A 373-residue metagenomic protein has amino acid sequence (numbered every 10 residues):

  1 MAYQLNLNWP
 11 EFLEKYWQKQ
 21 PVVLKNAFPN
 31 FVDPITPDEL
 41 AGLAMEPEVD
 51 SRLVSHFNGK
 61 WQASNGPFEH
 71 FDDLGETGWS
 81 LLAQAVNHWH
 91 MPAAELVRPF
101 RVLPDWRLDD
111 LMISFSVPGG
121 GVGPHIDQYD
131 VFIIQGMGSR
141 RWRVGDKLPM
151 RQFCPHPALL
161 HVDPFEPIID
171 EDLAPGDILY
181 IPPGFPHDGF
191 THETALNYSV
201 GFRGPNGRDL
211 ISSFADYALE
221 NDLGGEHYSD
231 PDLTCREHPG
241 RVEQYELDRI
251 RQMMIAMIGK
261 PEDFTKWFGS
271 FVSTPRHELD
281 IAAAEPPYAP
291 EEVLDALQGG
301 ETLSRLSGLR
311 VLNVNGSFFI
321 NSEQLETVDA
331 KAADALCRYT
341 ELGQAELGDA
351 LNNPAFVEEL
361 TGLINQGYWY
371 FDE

Functional and structural regions predicted by a protein language model:
M1-Q62, G316-D372: N-terminal auxiliary "cap/dimerization" subdomain that precedes the catalytic jelly-roll/cupin core of mononuclear
M1-Y16, F28-D177, F185-Y228, D232: Active-site region of the double-stranded beta-helix
Q4, Q18-Q20, Q62, Q84 (+9 more regions): Residue-identity detector for glutamine
P21, P182-P183: Proline-centered helix-kink/hinge sites
V162-D163, I168-D172, D188-E373: Fe(II)/2-oxoglutarate
Y180-P182, D372: Residue-level recognition of conserved beta-strand edge/terminus positions
